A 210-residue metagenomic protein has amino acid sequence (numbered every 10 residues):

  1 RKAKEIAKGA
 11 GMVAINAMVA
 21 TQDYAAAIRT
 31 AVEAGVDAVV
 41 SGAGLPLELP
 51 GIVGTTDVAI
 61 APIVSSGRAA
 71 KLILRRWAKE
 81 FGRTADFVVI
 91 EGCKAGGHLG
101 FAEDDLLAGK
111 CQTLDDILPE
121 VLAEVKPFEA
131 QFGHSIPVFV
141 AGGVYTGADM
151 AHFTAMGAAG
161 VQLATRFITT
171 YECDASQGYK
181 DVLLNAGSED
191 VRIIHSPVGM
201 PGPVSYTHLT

Functional and structural regions predicted by a protein language model:
R1-Q131: Active-site entrance/lid segments in N-terminal catalytic domains of soluble metabolic enzymes
G42, A141-G142: Short His-Asn-centered micro-motif
R68-F81, H134, V144-A159: Catalytic cores of alpha/beta
A102, L107, T170-G187: C-terminal helical cap(s) of enzyme catalytic domains, especially alpha/beta-barrels
V140-A141, L163: Thr-Gly-centered strand-to-loop micro-motif
M150-S176: Glycine-rich phosphate-binding active-site loops on the catalytic face of alpha/beta enzymes
T207-T210: Conserved small/polar residues in nucleotide/adenosyl-binding loops
